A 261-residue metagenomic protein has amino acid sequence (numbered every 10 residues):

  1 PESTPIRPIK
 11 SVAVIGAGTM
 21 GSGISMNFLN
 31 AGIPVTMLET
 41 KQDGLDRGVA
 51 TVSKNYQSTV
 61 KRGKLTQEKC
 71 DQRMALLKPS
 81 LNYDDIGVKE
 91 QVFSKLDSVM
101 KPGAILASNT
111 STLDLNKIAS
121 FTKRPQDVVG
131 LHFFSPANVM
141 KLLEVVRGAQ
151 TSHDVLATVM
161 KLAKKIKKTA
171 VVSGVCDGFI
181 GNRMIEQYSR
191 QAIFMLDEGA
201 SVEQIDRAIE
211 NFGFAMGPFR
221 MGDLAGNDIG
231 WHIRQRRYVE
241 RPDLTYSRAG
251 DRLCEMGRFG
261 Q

Functional and structural regions predicted by a protein language model:
P1-Q261: N-terminal glycine-rich phosphate-binding loop for ADP-containing cofactors
